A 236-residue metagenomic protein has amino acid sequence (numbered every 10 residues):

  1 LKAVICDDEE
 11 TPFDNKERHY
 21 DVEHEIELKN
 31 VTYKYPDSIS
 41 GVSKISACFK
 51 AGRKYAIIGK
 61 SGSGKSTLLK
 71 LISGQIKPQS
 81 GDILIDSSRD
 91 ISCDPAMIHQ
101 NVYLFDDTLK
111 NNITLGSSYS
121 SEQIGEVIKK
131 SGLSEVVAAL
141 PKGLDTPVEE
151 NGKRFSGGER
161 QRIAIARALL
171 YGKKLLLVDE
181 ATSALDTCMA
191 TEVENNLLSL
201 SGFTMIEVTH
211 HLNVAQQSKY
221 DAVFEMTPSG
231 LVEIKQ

Functional and structural regions predicted by a protein language model:
L1-D37, K77-Q79, Y119-K129, T204: ABC transporter TMD-NBD coupling linker
L28-Y33, S38-Y55, G81, L144 (+1 more regions): Conserved beta-strand
A56, C93-Q100, I206: ABC nucleotide-binding domain signature
I58-K60: The feature captures the beta-strand-to-loop junction immediately N-terminal to the Walker
T67, N101, N112, T146-Q236: ABC-family ATPase nucleotide-binding domain "signature/switch" substructure
S73: Helix-to-loop junction immediately C-terminal to a conserved catalytic motif
Q79-D90, L231: ABC nucleotide-binding domain "signature motif"
D82-D86, K110-E150, V193-N195: ABC ATPase nucleotide-binding domain helical subdomain, centered on the C-loop/LSGGQ "ABC signature"
